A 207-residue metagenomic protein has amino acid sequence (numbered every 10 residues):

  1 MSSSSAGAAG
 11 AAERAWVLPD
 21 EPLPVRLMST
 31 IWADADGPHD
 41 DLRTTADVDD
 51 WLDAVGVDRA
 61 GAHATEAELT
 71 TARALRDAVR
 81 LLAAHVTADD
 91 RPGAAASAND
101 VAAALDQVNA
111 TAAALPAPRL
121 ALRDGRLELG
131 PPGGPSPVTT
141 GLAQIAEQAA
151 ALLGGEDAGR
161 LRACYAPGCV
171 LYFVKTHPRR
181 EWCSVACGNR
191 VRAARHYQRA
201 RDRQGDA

Functional and structural regions predicted by a protein language model:
M1-A163, V170-Y172, D206-A207: Short helix-coil boundary/hinge micro-motifs
R26, V191-A194: Alpha-helical elements of the RecA-like P-loop NTPase motor core of helicases
A166-G168, V185-A186: Short, cysteine/histidine-rich loop/knuckle motifs that typically chelate Zn2+
G168-F173, V191: Cys/His-rich microdomains that often coordinate metals
P178-R190: Cysteine-rich micro-motifs
R195-A207: Contiguous alpha-helical segments
